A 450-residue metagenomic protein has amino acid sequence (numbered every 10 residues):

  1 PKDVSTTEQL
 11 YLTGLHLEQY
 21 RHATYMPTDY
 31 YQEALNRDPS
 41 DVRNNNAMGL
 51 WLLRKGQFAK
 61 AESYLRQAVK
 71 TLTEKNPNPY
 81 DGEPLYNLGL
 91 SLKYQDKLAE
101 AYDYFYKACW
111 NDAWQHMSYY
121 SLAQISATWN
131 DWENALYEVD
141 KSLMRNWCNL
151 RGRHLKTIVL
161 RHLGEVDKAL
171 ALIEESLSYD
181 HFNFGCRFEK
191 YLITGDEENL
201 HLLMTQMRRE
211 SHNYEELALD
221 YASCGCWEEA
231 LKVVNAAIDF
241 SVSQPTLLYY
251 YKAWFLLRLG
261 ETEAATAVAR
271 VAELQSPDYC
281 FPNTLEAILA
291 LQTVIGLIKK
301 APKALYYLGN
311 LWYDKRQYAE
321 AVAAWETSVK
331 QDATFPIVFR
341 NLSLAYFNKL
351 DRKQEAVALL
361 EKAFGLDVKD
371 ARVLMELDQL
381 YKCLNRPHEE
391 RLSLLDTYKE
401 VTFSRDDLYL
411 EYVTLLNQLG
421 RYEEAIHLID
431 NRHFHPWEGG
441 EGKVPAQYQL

Functional and structural regions predicted by a protein language model:
E8-Q9, R43, E83, M117 (+11 more regions): Start-of-helix register in tetratricopeptide repeats
L15-H16, L50, L90, Q124 (+8 more regions): Residue-level recognition of tetratricopeptide repeat
Q19, R54, Y94, T128 (+8 more regions): Register position in tetratricopeptide repeats
P27, A61, A101, A135 (+8 more regions): Single-residue signature of alpha-solenoid repeat helices
Y31, L65, F105, V139 (+9 more regions): Hydrophobic/aromatic packing residues within the alpha-helices of TPR/SEL1-like helical repeat arrays
E33-N36, Q67-K70, N76, Y106-W110 (+10 more regions): Conserved structural position within tetratricopeptide repeats
P39, T73, P79, A113 (+10 more regions): Short coil turns that delineate tetratricopeptide repeat
